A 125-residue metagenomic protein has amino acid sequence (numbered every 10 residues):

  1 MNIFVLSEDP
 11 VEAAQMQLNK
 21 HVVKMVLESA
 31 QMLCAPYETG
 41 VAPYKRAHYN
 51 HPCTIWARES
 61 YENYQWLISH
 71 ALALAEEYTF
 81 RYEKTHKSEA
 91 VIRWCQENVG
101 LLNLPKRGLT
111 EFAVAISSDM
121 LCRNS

Functional and structural regions predicted by a protein language model:
M1-R81, H86: An N-terminal structural lobe/cap that precedes and organizes the functional/catalytic core across diverse proteins
Y78-T85, I92-N103: Aromatic-anchored, charged helix-turn/loop surface patch used as a conserved interaction hotspot
E97-S125: Aromatic-residue-lined binding/catalytic grooves and analogous aromatic/hydrophobic interfacial grooves in multimeric
